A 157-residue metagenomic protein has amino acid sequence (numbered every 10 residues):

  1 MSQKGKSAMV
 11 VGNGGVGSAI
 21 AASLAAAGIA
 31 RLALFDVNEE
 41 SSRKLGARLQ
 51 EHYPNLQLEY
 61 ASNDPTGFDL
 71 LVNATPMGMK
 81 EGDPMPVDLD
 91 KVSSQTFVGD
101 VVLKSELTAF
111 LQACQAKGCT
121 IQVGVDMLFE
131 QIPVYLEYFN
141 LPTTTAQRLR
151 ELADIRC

Functional and structural regions predicted by a protein language model:
Q3-K4, V87-T96: Short, conserved loop/helix-junction motifs that constitute active-site signature segments in enzyme catalytic cores
G5-A25: Glycine-rich adenosine-cofactor-binding loop
V10-V11, L34, D100: Hydrophobic Val/Ile/Leu positions in short beta-strands of Rossmann-like dinucleotide-binding domains
A26-R31, A116-T120: Conserved S-adenosyl-L-methionine
I29-H52: NAD(P)-binding Rossmann-fold cofactor-contacting core
P54-F68: Short acidic low-complexity segments
T75-G78, V102-L103: Short glycine-/small-residue-rich Rossmann-like dinucleotide-binding loops
S94-R148, L152: Rossmann-fold NAD(P)-binding glycine/threonine-rich loop
